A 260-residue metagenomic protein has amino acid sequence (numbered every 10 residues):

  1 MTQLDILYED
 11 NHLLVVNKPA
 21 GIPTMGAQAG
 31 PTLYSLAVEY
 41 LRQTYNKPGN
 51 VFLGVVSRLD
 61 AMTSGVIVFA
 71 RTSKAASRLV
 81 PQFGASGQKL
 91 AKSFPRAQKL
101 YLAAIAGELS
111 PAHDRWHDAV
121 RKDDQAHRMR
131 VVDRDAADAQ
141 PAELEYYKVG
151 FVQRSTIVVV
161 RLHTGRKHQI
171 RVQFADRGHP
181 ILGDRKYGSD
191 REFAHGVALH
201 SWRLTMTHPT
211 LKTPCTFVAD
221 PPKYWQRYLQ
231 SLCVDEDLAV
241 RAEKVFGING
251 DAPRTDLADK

Functional and structural regions predicted by a protein language model:
M1-K260: RNA pseudouridine synthases
